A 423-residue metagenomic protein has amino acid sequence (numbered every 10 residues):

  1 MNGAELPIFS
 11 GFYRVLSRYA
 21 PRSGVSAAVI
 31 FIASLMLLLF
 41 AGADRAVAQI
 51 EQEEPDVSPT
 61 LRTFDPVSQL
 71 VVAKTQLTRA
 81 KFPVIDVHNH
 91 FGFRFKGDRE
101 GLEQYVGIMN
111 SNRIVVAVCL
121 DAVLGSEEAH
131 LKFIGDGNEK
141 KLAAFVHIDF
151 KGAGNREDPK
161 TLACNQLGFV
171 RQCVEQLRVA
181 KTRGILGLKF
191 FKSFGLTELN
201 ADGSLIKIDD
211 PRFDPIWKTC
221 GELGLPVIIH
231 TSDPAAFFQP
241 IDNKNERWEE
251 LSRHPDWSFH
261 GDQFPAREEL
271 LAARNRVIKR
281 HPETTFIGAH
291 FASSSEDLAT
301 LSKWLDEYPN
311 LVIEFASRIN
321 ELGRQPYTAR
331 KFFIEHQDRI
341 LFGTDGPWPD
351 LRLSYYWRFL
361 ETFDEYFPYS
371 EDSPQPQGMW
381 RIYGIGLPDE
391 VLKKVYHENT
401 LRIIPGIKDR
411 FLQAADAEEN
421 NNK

Functional and structural regions predicted by a protein language model:
M1-R22: N-terminal secretory signal peptides that target proteins for export/translocation
S26-A41: Bacterial N-terminal signal peptides
Q49-G137: An N-terminally biased module of ancient metal coordination in phosphate/nucleic-acid-related enzymes
E53-R62, E127-W257: Active-site gating/metal-coordination segments in enzymes
Q76-T78, V106-S111, H130-K141, Q176-G184 (+4 more regions): Acidic (Asp/Glu)-rich catalytic clusters
I85-N89, V116-C119, L142-V146, L188 (+4 more regions): Hydrophobic faces of well-ordered beta-strands that scaffold small-molecule active sites in alpha/beta enzyme cores
G92-G101, C119-A129, K151-N155, A163-R171 (+5 more regions): Acidic-and-aromatic substrate-binding clefts and catalytic sites of carbohydrate-active enzymes
D262, R267-K423: H/E-rich (His + Asp/Glu) clusters that bind or coordinate divalent metals
